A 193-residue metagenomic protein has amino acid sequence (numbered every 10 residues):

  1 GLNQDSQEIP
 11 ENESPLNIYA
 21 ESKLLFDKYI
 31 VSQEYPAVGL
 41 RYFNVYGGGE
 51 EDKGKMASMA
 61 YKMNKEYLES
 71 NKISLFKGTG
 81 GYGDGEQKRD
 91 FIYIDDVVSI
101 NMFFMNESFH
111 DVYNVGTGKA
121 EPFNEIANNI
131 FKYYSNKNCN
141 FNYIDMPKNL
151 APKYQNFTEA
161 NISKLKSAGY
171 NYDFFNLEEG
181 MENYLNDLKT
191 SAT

Functional and structural regions predicted by a protein language model:
G1-G39, N44-Y46, E50-K55: Catalytic helix-loop patch of NAD(P)-dependent Rossmann-fold dehydrogenases
Q4, E13, E21, K55-S58 (+4 more regions): A generic fold-level signal
L16, F43-A57, K77-I94: Glycine-rich "substrate-gating" loop/helix at the edge of Rossmann-like oxidoreductase active sites
S22, M59-M63, N161: Activation loop
F26, I30, M63, K164-L165: Structural element of the ATP-grasp superfamily
V31-S32, K65, N106: Alpha-helical segments that scaffold the active site and NAD(P)H-binding pocket of short-chain dehydrogenase/reductase
G39-V45, M59-A60, F91-I92, N101 (+1 more regions): Long, contiguous hydrophobic alpha-helical segments, chiefly transmembrane helices and signal peptides
E69-T193: C-terminal substrate-binding subdomain of Rossmann-fold SDR/epimerase-dehydratase oxidoreductases
